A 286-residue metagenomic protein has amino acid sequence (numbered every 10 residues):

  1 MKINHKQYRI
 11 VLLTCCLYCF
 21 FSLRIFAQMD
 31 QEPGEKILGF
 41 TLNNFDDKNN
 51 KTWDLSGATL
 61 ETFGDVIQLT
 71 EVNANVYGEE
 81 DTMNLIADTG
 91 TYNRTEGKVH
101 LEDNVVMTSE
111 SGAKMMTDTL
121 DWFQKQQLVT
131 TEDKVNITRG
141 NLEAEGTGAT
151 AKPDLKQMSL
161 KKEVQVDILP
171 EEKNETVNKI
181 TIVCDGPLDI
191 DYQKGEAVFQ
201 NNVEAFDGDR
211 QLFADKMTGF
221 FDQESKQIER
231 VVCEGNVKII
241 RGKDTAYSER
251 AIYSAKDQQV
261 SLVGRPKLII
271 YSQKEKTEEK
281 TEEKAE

Functional and structural regions predicted by a protein language model:
M1-E286: Mature-chain termini and adjacent capping regions
